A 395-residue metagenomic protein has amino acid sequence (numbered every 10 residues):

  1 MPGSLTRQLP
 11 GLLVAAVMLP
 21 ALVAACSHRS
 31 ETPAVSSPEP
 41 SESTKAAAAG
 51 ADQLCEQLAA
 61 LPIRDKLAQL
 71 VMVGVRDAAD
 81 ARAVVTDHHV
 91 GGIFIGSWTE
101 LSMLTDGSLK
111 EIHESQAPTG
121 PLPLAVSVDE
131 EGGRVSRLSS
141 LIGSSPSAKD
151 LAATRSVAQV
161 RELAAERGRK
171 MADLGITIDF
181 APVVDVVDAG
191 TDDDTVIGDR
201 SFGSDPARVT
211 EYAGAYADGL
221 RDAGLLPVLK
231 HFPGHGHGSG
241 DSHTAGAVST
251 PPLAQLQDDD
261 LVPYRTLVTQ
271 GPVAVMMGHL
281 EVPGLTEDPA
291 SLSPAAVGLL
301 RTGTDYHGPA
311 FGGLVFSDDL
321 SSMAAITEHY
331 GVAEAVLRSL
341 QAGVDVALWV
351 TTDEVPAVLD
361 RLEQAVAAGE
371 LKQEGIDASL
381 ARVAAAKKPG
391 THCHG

Functional and structural regions predicted by a protein language model:
M1-A24: Sec-dependent bacterial lipoprotein signal peptides
A21-A49, G395: C-terminal region of N-terminal signal peptides and the immediate post-cleavage residues of exported proteins
P40-A79, D318: Boundary/entry segment of secreted carbohydrate-active catalytic domains
P62, M103-S115, R208-E370: Second-shell residues forming the walls of enzyme active-site clefts
L67-V75, G91-I95, L124-E130, I178-P182 (+5 more regions): Hydrophobic faces of well-ordered beta-strands that scaffold small-molecule active sites in alpha/beta enzyme cores
V75-D87, Q159-K170, Q257-Y264, Y330-R338: Short, acidic/polar
S115-G143, L163-V187, V209-P233: Glycine-rich, aromatic-flanked loop segments that form ligand/cofactor-binding clefts across common enzyme folds
Q364, A368-G395: Mid-to-C-terminal alpha-helical segments outside catalytic/metal-binding sites
